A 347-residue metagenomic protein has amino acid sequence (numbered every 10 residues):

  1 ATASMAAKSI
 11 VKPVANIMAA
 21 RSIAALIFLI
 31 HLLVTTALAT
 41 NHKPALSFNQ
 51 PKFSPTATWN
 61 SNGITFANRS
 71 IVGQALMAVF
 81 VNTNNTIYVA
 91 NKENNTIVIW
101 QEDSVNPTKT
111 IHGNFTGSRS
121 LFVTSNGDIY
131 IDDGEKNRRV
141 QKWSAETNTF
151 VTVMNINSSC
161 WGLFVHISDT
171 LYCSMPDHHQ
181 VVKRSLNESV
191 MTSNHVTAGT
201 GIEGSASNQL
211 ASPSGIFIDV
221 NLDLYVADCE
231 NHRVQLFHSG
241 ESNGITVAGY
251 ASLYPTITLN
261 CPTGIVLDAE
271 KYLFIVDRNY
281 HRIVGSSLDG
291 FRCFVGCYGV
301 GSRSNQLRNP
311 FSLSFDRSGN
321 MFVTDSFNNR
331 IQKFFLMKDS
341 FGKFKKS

Functional and structural regions predicted by a protein language model:
A1-L29: Classical eukaryotic N-terminal signal peptides for Sec-dependent ER targeting/secretion, especially the positively
A19, L29-P51: N-terminal signal peptide
A45-M77, S104-R119, Y130, T147-S159 (+4 more regions): Gly/Pro-rich loop segments of beta-rich domains
V81-N84, V123-N126, V165-S168, I218-N221 (+2 more regions): Residue-level detector of Asp-centered blade-edge/turn motifs that repeat once per structural unit in beta-propeller
N84, K92, G134-E135, S168 (+8 more regions): Short loop/turn segments immediately following the C-termini of beta-strands
T86-Y88, D128-I131, T170-C173, D223-V226 (+2 more regions): Conserved beta-propeller blade signature
N95-V98, N137-Q141, H179-V182, H232-V234 (+2 more regions): Structural signal for beta-propeller blades
T256-L288: Loop/turn-rich, solvent-exposed surfaces of beta-rich toroidal or solenoidal domains
